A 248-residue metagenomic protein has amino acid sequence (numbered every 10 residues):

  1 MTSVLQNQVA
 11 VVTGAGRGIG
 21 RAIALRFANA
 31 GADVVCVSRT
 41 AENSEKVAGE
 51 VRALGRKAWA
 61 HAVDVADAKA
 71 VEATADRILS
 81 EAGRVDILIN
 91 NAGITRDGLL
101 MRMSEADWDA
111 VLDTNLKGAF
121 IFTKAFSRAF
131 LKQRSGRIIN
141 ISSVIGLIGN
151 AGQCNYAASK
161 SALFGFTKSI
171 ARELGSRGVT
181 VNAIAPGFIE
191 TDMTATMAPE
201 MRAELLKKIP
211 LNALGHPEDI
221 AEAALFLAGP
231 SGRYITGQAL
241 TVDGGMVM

Functional and structural regions predicted by a protein language model:
V9, G16-G18, T40: Conserved glycine-rich cofactor-binding loop
A32-K46: Conserved glycine-rich Rossmann-like NAD(P)H-binding loop of the short-chain dehydrogenase/reductase
L99-L100, D107-L112, L205: Substrate-binding pocket helix/loop in short-chain dehydrogenase/reductase
F120, L131, S135, A213-V242 (+1 more regions): C-terminal substrate-recognition "lid" of short-chain dehydrogenase/reductases
T123, S159, T167: Active-site helix of classical SDR
R128, R172-S176, R233: Alpha-helical segment proximal to the catalytic Tyr-Lys
S143: Residue(s) in the substrate-gating loop at a strand-loop-helix junction that position the organic substrate next
